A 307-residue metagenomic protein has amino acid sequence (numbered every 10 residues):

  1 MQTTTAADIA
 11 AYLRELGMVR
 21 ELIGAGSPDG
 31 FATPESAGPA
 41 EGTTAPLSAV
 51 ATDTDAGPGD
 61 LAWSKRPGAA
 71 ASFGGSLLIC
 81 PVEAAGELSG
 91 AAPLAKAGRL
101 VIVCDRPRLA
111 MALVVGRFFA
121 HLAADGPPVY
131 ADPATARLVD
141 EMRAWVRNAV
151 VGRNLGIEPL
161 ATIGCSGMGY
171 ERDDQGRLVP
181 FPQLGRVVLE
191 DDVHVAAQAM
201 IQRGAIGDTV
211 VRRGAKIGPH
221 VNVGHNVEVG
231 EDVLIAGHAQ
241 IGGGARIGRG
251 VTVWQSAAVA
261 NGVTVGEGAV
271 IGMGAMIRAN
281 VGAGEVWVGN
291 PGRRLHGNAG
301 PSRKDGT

Functional and structural regions predicted by a protein language model:
M1-D132, N154, L160-A161, C165-P180 (+2 more regions): Terminal amphipathic alpha-helical/low-complexity segments used for targeting or macromolecular assembly
P58-K65, D140-N148, P219-V223: Short charge-dense sequence patches
L78-I79, V151, I247, V265: Hydrophobic beta-strand residues in large extracellular and virion-surface proteins
R137-E141, G156: Active-site pocket-lining segments that scaffold enzyme catalytic pockets across diverse folds
I157-V188, V193, Q198-R213, I217-T307: Glycine-rich hexapeptide-repeat left-handed beta-helix
